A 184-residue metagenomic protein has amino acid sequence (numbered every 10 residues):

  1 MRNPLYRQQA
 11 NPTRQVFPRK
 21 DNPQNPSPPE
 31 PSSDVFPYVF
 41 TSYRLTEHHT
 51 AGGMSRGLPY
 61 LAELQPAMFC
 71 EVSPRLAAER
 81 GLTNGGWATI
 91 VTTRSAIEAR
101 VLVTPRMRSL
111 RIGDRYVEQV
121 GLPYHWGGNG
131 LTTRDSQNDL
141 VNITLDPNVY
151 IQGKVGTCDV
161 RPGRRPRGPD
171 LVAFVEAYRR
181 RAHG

Functional and structural regions predicted by a protein language model:
M1-A10, P26-S27, V35, R44 (+2 more regions): Long, contiguous, secondary-structure-rich segments that constitute the structural scaffold of globular domains
F17-S27: Short alpha-helical segments and helix-capping/turn motifs at coil-helix boundaries
